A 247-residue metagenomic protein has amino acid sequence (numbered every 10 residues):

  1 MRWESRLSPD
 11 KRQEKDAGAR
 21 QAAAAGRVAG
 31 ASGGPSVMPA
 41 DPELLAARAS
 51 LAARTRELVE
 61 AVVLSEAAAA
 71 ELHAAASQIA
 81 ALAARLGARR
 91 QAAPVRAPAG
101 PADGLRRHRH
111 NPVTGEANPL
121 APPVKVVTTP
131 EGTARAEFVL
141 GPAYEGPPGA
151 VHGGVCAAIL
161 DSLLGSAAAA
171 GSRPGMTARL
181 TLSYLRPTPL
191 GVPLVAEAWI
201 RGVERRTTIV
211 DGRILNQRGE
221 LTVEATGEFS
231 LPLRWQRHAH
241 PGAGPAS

Functional and structural regions predicted by a protein language model:
R2-R135: Non-catalytic linker/capping segments at the edges of enzyme domains
P39-P42, L163-L194, T222: Hydrophobic beta-strand-centered segment that forms part of the acyl-chain substrate-binding groove
E131-T133, V151-P174: Active-site helix/loop of acyl-thioester processing domains in fatty-acid/polyketide metabolism, spanning hotdog-fold
L140-G153: Short histidine-centered catalytic/ligand-binding loop motif
P142, G202, F229-L231: A short acidic/small-residue loop/turn micro-motif
L182-R218: Hydrophobic beta-sheet segments that form the core/acyl-binding groove of ACP/CoA-dependent acyl-chain-processing
F229-S247: C-terminal output/interaction extensions
